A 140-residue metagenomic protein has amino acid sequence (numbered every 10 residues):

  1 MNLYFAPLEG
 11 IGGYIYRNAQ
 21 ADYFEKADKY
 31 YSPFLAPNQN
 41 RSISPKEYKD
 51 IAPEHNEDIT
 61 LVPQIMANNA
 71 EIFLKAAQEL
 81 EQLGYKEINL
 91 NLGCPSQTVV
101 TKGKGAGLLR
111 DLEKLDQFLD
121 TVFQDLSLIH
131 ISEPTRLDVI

Functional and structural regions predicted by a protein language model:
M1-Y4: Extreme N-terminal starter segment of soluble prokaryotic enzymes
A6-L8, N68, D125, S132: Conserved SAM/AdoMet-binding glycine-rich loop
L8-E79: Glycine-rich, positively charged N-terminal anion/phosphate-binding segment
Y23, E79, L83, T121-D125: Alpha-helical structural signal in soluble globular domains
S32, E87-P95: Non-cysteine beta-strand/loop elements that form the S-adenosyl-L-methionine
A52-T60, L109-L128: Alpha-helix-loop-beta-strand connector modules within alpha/beta enzyme cores
Q97-K114: Glycine-rich tight-turn/loop motif centered on a GG-T
I129-I140: Single conserved hydrophobic/aromatic residue that forms the stacking wall/gate of nucleotide- or nucleobase-binding
